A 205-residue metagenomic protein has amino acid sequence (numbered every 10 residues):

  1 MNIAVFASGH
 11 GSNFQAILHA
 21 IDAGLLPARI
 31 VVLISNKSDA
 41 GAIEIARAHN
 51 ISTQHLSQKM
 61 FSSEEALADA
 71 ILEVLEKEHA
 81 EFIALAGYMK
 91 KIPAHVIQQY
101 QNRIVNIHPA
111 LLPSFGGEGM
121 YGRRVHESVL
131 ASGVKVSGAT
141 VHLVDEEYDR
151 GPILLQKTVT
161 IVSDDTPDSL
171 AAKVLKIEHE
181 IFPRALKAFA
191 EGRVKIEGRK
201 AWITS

Functional and structural regions predicted by a protein language model:
M1-S205: One-carbon transfer enzymes
